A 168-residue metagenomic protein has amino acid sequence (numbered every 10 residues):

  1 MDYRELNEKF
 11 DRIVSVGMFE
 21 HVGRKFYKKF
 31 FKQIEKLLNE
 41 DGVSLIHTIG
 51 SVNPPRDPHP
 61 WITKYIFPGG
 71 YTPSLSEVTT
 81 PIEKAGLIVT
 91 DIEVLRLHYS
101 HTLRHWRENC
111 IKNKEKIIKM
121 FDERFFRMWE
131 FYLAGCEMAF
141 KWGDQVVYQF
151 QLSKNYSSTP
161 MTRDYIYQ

Functional and structural regions predicted by a protein language model:
M1-Y3, I46: Contiguous, function-dense segments enriched for cysteine-driven chemistry and partner/ligand-binding capacity
Y3-V14: A short acidic, Gly/Pro-enriched loop at the edge of an enzyme's catalytic core that lines a small-molecule cofactor
E5, H21-V22, F26: A short His-aromatic
S15-E20: Residues lining the SAM
Y27-F30, I46-T48, P54-P55: Serine-hydrolase catalytic core recognition
K28-V43: A short glycine-rich, Lys/Arg-flanked "PGG" loop and its adjoining helix->strand segment in the class I
I49-P160, Y167-Q168: Substrate-binding/catalytic lobe of Class I Rossmann-like enzymes that use SAM or dcSAM, i.e., the mid-to-C-terminal
